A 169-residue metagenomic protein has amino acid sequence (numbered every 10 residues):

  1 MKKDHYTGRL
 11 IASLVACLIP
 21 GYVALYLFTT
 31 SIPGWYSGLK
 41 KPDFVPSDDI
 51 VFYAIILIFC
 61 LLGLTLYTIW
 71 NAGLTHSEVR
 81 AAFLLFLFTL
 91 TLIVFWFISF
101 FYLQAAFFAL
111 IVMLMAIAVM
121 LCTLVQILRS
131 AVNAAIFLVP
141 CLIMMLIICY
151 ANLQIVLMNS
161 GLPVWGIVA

Functional and structural regions predicted by a protein language model:
M1-V15: N-terminal membrane topogenic signal
K2-H5, W70-R80, L128-I136: Membrane-interface helix-boundary motifs at transmembrane edges
C17-P33: Alpha-helical transmembrane segments of multi-pass membrane proteins
T30-F44, G161-I167: Membrane-interface helix termini and inter-helical loops of multi-pass transporters
K41-A54, A169: Short aromatic-rich membrane-water interface segments that cap or initiate transmembrane helices in multi-pass membrane
C60, L64-F97: Helix-adjacent hinge/juxtasegments
W96-F108, R129: Membrane-interface helix caps and helix-loop-helix hairpins in membrane proteins
Q126-A169: Terminal transmembrane helical module of multi-pass membrane proteins
